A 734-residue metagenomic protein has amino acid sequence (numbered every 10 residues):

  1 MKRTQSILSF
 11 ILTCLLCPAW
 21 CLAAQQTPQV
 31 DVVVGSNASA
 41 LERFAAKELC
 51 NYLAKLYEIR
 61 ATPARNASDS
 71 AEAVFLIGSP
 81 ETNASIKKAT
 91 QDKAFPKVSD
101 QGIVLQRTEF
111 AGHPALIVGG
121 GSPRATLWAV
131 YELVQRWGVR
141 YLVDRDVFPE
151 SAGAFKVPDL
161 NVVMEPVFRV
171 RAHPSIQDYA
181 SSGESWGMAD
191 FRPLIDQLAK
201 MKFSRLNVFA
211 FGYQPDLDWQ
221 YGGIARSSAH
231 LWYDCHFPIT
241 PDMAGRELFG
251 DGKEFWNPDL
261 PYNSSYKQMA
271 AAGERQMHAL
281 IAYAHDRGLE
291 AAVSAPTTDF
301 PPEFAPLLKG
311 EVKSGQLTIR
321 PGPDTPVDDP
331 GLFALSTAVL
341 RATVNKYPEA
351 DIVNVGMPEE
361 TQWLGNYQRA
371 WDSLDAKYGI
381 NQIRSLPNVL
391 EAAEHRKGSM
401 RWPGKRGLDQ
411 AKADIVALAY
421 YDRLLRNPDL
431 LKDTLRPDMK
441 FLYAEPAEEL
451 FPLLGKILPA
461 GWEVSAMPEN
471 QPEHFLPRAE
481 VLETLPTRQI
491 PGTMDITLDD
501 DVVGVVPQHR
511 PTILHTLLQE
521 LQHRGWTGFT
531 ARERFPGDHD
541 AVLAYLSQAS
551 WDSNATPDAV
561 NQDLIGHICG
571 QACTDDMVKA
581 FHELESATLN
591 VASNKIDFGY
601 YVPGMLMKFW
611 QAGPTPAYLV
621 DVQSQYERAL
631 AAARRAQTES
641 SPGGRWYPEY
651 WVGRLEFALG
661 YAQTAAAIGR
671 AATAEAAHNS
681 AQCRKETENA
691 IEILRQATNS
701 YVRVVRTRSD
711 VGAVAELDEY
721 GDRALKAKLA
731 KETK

Functional and structural regions predicted by a protein language model:
M1-I11: Bacterial N-terminal signal peptides that target proteins for export
S9-A19: Bacterial N-terminal signal peptides
A24-P166: Contiguous, structured surface segment used for ligand recognition
G35-A46, P123-T126, P166, E184-F191 (+6 more regions): Solvent-exposed, acidic/flexible segments
K47, N51, K55, W128-Y131 (+5 more regions): Solvent-exposed, polar/charged alpha-helical surfaces in well-ordered, non-transmembrane soluble domains, broadly
R60-T62, D69-A71, Y141-D144, P149-K156 (+7 more regions): Catalytic-core regions of glycoside hydrolase
E109-A115, P123-Q197, T337, G365 (+6 more regions): Conserved structural scaffold segments of CAZyme catalytic domains across common CAZy folds
L450-G455, G525, S553-K734: Catalytic domains of carbohydrate-active enzymes that cleave complex glycans
